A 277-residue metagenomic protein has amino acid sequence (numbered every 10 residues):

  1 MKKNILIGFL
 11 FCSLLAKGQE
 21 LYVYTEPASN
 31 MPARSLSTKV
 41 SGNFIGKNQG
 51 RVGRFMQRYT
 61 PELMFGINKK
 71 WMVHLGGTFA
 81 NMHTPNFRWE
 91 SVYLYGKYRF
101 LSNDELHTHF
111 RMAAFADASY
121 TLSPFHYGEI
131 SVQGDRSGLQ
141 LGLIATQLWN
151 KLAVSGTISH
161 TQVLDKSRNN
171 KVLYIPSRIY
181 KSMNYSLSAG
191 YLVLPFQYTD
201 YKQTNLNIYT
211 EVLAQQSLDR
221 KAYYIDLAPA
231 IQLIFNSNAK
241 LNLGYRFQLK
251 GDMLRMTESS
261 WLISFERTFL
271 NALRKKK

Functional and structural regions predicted by a protein language model:
N4-S13: Sec-dependent N-terminal signal peptides
G18-D165, I175-K277: Transmembrane beta-barrel domains of Gram-negative outer membranes and organellar outer membranes
R168-N170: Covalent nucleotidyltransferase core used to form phosphodiester bonds in nucleic acids
